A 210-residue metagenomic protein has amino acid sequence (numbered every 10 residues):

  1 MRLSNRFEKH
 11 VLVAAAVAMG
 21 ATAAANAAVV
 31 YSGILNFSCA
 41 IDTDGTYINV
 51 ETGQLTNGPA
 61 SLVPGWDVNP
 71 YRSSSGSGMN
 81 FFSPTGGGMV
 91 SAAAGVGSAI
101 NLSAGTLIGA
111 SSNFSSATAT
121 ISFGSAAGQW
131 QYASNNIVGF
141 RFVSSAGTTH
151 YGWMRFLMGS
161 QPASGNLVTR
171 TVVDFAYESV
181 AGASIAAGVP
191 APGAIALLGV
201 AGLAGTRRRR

Functional and structural regions predicted by a protein language model:
S4-V30, E178-T206: Short, threonine-centered small-residue motifs that mark membrane-proximal processing/anchoring sites and TM-junction
A28-G152, L157-G188: A domain-level signal for the mature, folded cores of soluble proteins
R209-R210: Membrane-interface capping segments at transmembrane-helix boundaries
